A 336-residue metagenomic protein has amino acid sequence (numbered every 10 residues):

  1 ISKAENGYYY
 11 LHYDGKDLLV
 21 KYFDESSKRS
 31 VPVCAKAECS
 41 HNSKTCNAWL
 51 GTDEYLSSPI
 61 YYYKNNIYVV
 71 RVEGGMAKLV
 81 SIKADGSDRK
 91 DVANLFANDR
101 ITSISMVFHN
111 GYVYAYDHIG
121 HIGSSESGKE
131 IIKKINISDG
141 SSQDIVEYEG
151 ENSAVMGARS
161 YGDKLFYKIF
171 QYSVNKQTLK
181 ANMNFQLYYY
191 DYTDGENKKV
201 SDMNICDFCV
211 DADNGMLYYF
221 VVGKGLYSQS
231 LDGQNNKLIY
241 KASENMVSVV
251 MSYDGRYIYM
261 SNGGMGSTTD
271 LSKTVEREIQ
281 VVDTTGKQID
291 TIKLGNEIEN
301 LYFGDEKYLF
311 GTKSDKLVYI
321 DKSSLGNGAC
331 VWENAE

Functional and structural regions predicted by a protein language model:
I1-A4, S43-Y61, N98-N110, G150-G162 (+4 more regions): Repeated scaffold domains used in trafficking and secretory/extracellular systems, primarily beta-propellers
I1-D14, L18, S58-V72, G111-G123 (+4 more regions): Short beta-strand elements that form the blades of beta-propeller/WD-repeat-like and other beta-sheet-rich scaffold
D17-S43, A77-N94, G123-Y148, V174-S201 (+3 more regions): Surface-exposed loop/turn elements that mediate protein-protein interactions on large endomembrane-trafficking
Y55-G162, F166, S173-N175, F185: Long, acidic/polar, low-complexity amphipathic helices and coiled-coil-like
Y63, D85, N110, D139 (+6 more regions): Acidic/polar residues in short coil/turn loops that connect beta-strands within repeat-based beta-sheet scaffolds
